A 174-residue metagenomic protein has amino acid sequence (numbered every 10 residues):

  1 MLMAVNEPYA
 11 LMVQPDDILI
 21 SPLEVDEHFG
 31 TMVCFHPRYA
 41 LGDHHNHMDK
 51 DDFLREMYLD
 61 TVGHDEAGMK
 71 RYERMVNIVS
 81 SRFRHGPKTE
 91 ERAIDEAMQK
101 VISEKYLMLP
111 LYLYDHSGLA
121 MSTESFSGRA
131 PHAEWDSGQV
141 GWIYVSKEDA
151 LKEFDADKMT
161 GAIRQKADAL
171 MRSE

Functional and structural regions predicted by a protein language model:
M1-E174: Acidic interaction surfaces
